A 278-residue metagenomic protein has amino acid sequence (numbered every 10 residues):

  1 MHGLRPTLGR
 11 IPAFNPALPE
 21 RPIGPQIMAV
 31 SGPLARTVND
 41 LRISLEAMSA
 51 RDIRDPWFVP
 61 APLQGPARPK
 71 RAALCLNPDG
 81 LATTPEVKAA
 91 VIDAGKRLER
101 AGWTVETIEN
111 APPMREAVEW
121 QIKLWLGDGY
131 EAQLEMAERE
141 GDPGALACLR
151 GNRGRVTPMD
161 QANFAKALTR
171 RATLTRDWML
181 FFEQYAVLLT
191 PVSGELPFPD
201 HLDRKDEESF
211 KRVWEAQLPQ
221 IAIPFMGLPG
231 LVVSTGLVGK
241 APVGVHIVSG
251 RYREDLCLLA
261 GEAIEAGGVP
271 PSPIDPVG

Functional and structural regions predicted by a protein language model:
H2-D93, G268-G278: A short helix-breaking turn/cap at a secondary-structure junction
A29, V233, A241-G250, C257-L258: Short, well-ordered beta-strand elements
P66-C75, K123-M179, P229-P242: Short helix-loop capping/hinge segments that flank enzyme active sites or metal/cofactor-binding pockets
P85-E109, Q133-P143, F164-Y185, V213-W214: Acyltransferase
W120, K166, P197-Q217: Short, surface-exposed loop/helix-turn segments at secondary-structure junctions that function as lids/hinges flanking
A162, C257-G278: Short, gly/Ser/Thr-rich active-site loops of penicillin-recognizing serine hydrolases
D177-L180, F210-S234: Small-aliphatic-rich amphipathic alpha-helix that forms the alpha element of a beta-alpha
